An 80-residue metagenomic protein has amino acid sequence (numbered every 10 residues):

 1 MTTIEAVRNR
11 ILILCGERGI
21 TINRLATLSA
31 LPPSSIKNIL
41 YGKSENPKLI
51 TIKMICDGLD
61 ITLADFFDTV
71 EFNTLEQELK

Functional and structural regions predicted by a protein language model:
M1-I20: A short, Lys/Arg-rich alpha-helix, primarily the initiator
L12, N23, K53: Residues within the helices of the helix-turn-helix
L14, L28, I39, T69: Residues in the recognition helix of alpha-helical DNA-binding motifs
C15, A26, C56: The alpha-helix within a helix-turn-helix
G19-N38: Short alpha-helical DNA-recognition segment
N38, F67-K80: Short, charged recognition helix plus adjacent turn of helix-turn-helix-like nucleic-acid-binding domains
K43-D57: Short, basic-rich loop-to-helix N-cap that marks the start of a DNA-contacting helix
